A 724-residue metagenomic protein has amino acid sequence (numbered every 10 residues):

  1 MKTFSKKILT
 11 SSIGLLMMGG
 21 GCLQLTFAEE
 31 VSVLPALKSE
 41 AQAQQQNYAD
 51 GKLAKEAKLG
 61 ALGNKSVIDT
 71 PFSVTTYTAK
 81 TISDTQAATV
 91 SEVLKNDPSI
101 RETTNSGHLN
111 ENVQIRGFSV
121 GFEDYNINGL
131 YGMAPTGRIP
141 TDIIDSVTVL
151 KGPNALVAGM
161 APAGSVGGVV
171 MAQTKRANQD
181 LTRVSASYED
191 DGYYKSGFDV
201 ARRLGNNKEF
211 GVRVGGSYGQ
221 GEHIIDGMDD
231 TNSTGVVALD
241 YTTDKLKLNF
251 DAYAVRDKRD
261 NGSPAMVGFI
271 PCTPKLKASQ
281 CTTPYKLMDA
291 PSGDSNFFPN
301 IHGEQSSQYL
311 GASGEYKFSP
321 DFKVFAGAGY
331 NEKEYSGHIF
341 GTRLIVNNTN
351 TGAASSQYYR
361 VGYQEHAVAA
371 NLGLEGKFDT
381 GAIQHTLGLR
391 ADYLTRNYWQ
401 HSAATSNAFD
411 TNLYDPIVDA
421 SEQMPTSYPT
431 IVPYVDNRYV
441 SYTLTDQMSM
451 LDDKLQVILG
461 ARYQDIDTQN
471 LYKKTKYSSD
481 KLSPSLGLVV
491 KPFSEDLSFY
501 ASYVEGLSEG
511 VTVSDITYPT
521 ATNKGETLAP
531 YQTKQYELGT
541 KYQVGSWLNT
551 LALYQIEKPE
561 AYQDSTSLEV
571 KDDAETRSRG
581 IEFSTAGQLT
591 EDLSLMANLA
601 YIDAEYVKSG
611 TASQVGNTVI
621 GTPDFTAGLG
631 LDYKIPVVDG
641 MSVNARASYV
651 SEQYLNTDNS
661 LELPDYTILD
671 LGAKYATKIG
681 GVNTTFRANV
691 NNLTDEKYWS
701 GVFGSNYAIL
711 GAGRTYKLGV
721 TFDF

Functional and structural regions predicted by a protein language model:
S12, T386-L387, V489, A501 (+3 more regions): Conserved C-terminal beta-signal and adjacent last beta-strands/turns of outer-membrane beta-barrel proteins
L34-D180, L538: Acidic, small-polar-rich N-terminal luminal/periplasmic segments of exported/outer-membrane proteins
D142-D145, L156-G235, Y241-K247, Q308 (+1 more regions): Outer-membrane beta-barrel translocator/receptor signature
G219-H223, T231, V236-K317, E332-E365 (+3 more regions): Acidic/polar loop-and-plug regions of large Gram-negative outer-membrane beta-barrel proteins
K258-C272, T395-Q400, V490-E537, Y542 (+4 more regions): Surface-exposed extracellular loop regions of Gram-negative outer-membrane beta-barrel proteins, predominantly
G314-G329, K333-G341, F499, A529-K608 (+1 more regions): Membrane-embedded beta-barrel scaffold of Gram-negative outer-membrane proteins
E365, T380, Q384-R396, P433-K558 (+3 more regions): Structural signature of Gram-negative outer-membrane beta-barrels, strongest in the C-terminal barrel of TonB-dependent
M450-K454, L553-E557, D572-T657, T694 (+1 more regions): Gram-negative outer-membrane beta-barrel transporters
